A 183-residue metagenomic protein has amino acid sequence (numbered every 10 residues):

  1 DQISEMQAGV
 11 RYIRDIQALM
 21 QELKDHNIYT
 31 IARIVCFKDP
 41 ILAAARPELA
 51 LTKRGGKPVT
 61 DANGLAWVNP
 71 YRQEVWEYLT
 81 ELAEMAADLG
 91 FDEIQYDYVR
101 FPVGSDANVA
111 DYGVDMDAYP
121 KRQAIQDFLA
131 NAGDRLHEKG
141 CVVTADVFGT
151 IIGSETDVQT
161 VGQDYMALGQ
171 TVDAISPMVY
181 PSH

Functional and structural regions predicted by a protein language model:
D1-I34: Post-signal peptide N-terminal segment of secreted/secretory-pathway proteins
Q2-I13, N63-E77, V114-Q123: The substrate-binding groove and active-site-proximal loops of carbohydrate-active enzymes, especially glycoside
Q2-M6, D39-D61, P102-M116, Q163: Aromatic- and acidic-residue-enriched segments that line the glycan-binding/catalytic groove of carbohydrate-active
I16-Q21, A83-E84, Q126-G133, Y165: Generic structural signal for well-ordered alpha-helices, preferentially at hydrophobic/aromatic core positions
A18-Q21, F37-D88: Active-site-adjacent "subsite" loops/lids of carbohydrate-active enzymes
L23, T30, L79, A86 (+3 more regions): Conserved, mostly hydrophobic/aromatic
K24, Y29-D39, Q95-Y96, P102 (+1 more regions): Aromatic-lined carbohydrate-recognition surfaces of secreted/lumenal glycan-active proteins
V161-H183: Aromatic- and acid-rich polysaccharide-binding/catalytic face of secreted or lumenal carbohydrate-active enzymes
